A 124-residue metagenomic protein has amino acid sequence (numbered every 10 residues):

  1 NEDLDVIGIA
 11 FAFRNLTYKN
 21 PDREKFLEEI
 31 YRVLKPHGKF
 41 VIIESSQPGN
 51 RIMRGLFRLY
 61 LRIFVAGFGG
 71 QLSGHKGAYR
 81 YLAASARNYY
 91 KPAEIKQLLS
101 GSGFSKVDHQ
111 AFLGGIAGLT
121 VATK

Functional and structural regions predicted by a protein language model:
N1, T17-Y18: Short conserved loop adjoining the S-adenosyl-L-methionine
N1-I7: A short acidic, Gly/Pro-enriched loop at the edge of an enzyme's catalytic core that lines a small-molecule cofactor
A10-R14, I43-E44: Residues lining the SAM
Y18-N20, M53: Conserved catalytic-core motifs of eukaryotic protein kinase domains, centered on the activation segment
D22-P36: A short glycine-rich, Lys/Arg-flanked "PGG" loop and its adjoining helix->strand segment in the class I
I43-L98, S102, D108: C-terminal alpha-helical "lid/dimerization" subdomain adjacent to the S-adenosyl-L-methionine
K96, S100-K124: Core SAM-dependent methyltransferase catalytic element
